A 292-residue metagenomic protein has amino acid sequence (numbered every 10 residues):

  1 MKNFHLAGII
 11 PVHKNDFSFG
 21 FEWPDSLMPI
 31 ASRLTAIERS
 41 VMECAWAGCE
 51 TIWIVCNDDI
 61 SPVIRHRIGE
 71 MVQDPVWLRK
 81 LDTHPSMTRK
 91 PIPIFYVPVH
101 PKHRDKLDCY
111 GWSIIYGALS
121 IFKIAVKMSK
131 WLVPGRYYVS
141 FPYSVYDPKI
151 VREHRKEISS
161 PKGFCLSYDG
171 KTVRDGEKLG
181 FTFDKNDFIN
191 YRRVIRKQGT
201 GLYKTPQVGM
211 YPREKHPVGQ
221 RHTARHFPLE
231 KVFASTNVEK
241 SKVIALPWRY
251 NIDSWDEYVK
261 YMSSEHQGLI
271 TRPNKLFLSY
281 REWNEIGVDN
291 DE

Functional and structural regions predicted by a protein language model:
M1-M28, L34, R39, A45-A47 (+1 more regions): N-terminal nucleotide-binding beta1-loop-alpha1 segment
I10-V12, A31, C56, F141 (+1 more regions): Short beta-strand/turn micro-motifs composed of small residues that flank or help shape donor/cofactor-binding pockets
M42-E50, E70-M71: Short, acidic, metal-binding catalytic loop of nucleotide-sugar glycosyltransferases
T51-N57: Short internal beta-strands
P62-I68: Acidic helix N-cap motif at the loop->helix transition within catalytic regions of sugar-transfer enzymes
G69-I92: Short mixed-charge
H84-Q198: Conserved beta-loop-beta/alpha segment of the NTase-like Rossmann-fold superfamily that binds/positions NTPs
I150-S159, G170-D291: Catalytic-core segments of class I nucleotidyltransferases/pyrophosphorylases that form NMP-activated intermediates
